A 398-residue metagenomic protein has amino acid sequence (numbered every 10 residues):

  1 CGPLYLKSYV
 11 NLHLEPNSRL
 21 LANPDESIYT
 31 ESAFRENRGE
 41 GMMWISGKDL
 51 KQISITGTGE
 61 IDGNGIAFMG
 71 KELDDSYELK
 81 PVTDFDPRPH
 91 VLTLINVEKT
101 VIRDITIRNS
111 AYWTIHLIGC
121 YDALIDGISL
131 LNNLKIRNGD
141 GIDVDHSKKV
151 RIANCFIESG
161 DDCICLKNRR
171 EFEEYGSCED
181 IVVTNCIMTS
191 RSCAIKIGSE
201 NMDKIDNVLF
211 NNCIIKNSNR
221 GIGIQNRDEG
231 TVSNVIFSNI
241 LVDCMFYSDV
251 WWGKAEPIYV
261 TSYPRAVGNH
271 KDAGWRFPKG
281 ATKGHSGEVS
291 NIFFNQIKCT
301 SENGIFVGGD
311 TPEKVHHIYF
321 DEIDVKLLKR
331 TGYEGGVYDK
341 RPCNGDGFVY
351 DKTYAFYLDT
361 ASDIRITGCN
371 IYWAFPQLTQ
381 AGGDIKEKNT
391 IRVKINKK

Functional and structural regions predicted by a protein language model:
C1-K398: Extracellular/periplasmic carbohydrate-active domains that bind, remodel, or depolymerize complex polysaccharides
